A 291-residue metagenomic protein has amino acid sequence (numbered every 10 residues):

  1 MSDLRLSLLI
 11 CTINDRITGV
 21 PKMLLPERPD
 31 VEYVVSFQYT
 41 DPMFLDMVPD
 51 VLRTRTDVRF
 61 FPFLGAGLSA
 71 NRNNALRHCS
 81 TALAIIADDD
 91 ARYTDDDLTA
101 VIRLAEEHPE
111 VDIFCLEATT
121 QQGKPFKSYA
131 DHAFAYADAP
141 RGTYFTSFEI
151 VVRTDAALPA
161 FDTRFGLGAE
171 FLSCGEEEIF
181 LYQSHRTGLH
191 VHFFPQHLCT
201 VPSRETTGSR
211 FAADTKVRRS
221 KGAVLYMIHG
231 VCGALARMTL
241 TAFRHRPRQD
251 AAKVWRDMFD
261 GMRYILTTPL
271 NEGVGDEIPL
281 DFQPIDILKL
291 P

Functional and structural regions predicted by a protein language model:
M1-E32: N-proximal low-complexity "stem/linker" segments adjacent to membrane-targeting elements
V20-P62: Acidic donor-binding segment of Leloir-type glycosyltransferases
P62-C79: Glycine-rich, basic loop-to-helix element that forms the pyrophosphate-binding segment of sugar-nucleotide handling
A82-R92: Short beta-strand-to-loop acidic/aromatic patch adjacent to the donor-nucleotide binding site
D96-Y129: Conserved donor NDP-sugar-binding/catalytic core segment of glycosyltransferases
T163, G188-T200, A213-D214: Catalytic beta-strand/loop signature of glycosyltransferases that borders the donor
G166-Y182: Acidic donor-binding loop at a coil-to-helix junction in glycosyltransferase catalytic cores that engages
A212-G222, Y226-P291: Non-catalytic, C-terminal membrane-associated alpha-helical segments of glycosyltransferases
